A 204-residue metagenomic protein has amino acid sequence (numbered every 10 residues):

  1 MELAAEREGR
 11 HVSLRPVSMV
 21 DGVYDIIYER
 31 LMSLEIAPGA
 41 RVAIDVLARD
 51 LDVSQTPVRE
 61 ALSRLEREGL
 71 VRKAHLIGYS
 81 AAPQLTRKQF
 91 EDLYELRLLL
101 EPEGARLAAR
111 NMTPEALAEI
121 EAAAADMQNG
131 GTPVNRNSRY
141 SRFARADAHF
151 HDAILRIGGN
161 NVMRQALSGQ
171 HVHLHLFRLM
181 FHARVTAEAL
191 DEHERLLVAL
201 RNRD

Functional and structural regions predicted by a protein language model:
M1-R110: Short linear motifs at protein or domain termini
R10, M19, L196-D204: Short, intrinsically disordered, charge-balanced linker/junction segments flanking boundaries in proteins
S18, S141, T186-E188: Short helix-capping and inter-helix turn/linker motifs at the boundaries of alpha-helical repeat units
I44, G159-N161, R203-D204: Short loop-to-helix capping motifs
G69-R72, A122-A123, T186-A187: Mobile beta-alpha loop/short-helix "lid" or hinge segments that flank ligand
L93-R97, F143-D147, T186: Amphipathic, non-transmembrane alpha-helical scaffold segments
M112-M180, L190-A199: Conserved amphipathic alpha-helical segments that form helical-bundle/coiled-coil interaction surfaces
